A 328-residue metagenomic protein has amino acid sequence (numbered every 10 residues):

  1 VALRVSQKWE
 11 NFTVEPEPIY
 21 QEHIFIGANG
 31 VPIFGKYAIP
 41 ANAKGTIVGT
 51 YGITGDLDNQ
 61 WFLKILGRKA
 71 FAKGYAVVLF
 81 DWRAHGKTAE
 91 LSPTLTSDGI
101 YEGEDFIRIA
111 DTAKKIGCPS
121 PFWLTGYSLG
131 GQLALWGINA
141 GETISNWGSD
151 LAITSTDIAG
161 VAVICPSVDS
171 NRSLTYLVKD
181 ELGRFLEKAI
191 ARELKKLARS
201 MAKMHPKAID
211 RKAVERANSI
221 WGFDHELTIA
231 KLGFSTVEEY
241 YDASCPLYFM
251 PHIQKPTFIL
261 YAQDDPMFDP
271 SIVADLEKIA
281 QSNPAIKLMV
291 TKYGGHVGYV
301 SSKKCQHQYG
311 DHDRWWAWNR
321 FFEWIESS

Functional and structural regions predicted by a protein language model:
L3-N42, Q308: N-terminal cap/lid segment of alpha/beta-hydrolase-fold proteins
K44, Y51-D56: Active-site glycine-rich loops that stabilize anionic/oxyanionic intermediates across multiple enzyme folds
N59-Q60, K69, H85-W123: Catalytic nucleophile-loop/oxyanion-hole region of alpha/beta-hydrolase and closely related hydrolase-like folds
W61-L79: Short amphipathic alpha-helix adjacent to the substrate-entry channel of hydrolases
W123-K231: Alpha/beta-hydrolase-fold enzymes
P251, P266-I272: Conserved alpha/beta-hydrolase "acid-adjacent" motif
I253, I259-Y261, D265: Short beta-strand/loop motif that positions the catalytic acidic residue of the alpha/beta-hydrolase fold
G294-D313: Catalytic histidine-centered segment of alpha/beta-hydrolase-like enzymes
